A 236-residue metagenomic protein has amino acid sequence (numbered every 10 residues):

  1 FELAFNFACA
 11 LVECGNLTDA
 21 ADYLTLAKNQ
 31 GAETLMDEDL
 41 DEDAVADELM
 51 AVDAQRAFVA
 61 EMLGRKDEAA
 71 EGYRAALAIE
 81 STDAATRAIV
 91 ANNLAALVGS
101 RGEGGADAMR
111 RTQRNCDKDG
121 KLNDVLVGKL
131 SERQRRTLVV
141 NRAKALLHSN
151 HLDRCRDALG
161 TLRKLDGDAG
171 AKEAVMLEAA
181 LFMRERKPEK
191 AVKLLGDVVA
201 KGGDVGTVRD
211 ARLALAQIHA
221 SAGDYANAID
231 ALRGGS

Functional and structural regions predicted by a protein language model:
E2-C14, D22-E33, A51-M62, A75 (+2 more regions): Eukaryote-biased recognition of long, low-complexity, charge-rich segments
F5-N6, E48-Q55, N92-N93, Q134-N141 (+3 more regions): "A position-specific structural signal for the A-helix of alpha-solenoid helical repeats
G15, L35, A84, A95 (+2 more regions): Short coil/turn linking the two alpha-helices of tandem helical-hairpin repeats
D19-Q30, K66-A76, E103-L122, H151-K164 (+2 more regions): Alpha-helical repeat scaffolds
G31-A46, A78-D83, K118-R133, K164-D168 (+1 more regions): Flexible helix-coil transition and linker loops at the boundaries of alpha-helical arrays
